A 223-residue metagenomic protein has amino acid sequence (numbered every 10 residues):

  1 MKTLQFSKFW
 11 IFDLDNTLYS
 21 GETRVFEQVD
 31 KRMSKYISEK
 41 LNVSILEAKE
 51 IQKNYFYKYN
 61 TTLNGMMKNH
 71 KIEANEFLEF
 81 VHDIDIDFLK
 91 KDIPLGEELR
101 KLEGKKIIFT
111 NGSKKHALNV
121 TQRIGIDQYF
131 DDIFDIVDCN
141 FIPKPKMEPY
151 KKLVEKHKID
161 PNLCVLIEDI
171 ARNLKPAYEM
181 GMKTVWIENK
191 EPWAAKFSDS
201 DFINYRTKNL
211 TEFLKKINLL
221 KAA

Functional and structural regions predicted by a protein language model:
M1-S7, K114, L118-A223: Asp-based, Mg2+/Mn2+-dependent phosphohydrolase catalytic module
T3-L95, K115: N-terminal helical cap/lid subdomain that shapes the substrate entry/recognition surface in HAD-like hydrolases
S20, I108-T110, W186: Hydrophobic residues in well-ordered beta-strands that form the structural core
F26, F109, I142: Residue-level marker of regulatory loop/turn positions in helix-turn-helix DNA-binding domains and in histidine
G65, E98-K101, P176, K196: Well-formed, non-transmembrane alpha-helical positions, independent of function
K68-K71, L102-K105, M180-M182, F202: Short glycine/proline-enriched coil/turn segments at helix->beta-strand junctions
E76-D87, G96-I124, D132-I136: Substrate-recognition element of Asp-dependent hydrolases with the DxDx(T/V) motif
